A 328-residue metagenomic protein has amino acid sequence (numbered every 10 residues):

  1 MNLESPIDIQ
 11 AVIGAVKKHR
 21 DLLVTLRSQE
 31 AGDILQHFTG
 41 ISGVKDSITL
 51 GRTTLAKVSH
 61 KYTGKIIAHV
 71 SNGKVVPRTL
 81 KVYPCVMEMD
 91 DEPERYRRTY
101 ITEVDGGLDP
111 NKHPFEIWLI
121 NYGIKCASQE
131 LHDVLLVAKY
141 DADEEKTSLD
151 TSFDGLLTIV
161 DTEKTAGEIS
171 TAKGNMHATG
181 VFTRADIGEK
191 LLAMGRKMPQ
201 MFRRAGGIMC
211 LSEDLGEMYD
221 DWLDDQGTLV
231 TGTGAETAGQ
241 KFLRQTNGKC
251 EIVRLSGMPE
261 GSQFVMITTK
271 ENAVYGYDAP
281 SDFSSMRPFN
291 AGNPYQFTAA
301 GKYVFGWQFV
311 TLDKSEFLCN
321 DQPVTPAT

Functional and structural regions predicted by a protein language model:
N2-S47, G51-T53, T151-R184, E217-T328: Sequence/fold signature of self-assembling virion shell proteins
L3, L22, H60-A68, Q129 (+1 more regions): Signature of extracytoplasmic/envelope-associated structural regions
D21-I101: Assembly/oligomerization interface modules of large self-assembling protein complexes
P77-K81, L108, F115, F297-A299: Non-transmembrane, amphipathic alpha-helical segments
P93, Q129, L215-E217, F305: Short loop/turn segments at secondary-structure transitions that flank enzyme active sites
I101, L135-Y140, R204-S212: Short coil/turn segments at secondary-structure boundaries
V104-A193, A327: Alpha-helical scaffold segments that mediate packing/assembly in large oligomeric complexes
T179-Q226: Ordered core of a single globular domain
